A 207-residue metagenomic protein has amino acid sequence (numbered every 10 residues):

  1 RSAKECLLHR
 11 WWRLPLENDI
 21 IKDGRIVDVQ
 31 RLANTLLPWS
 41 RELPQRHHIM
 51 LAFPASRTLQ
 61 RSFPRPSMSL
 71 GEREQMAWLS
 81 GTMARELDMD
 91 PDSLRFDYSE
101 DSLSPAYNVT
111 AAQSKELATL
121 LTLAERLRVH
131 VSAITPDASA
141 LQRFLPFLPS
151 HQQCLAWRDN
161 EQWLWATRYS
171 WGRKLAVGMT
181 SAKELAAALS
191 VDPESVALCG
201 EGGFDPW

Functional and structural regions predicted by a protein language model:
R1-W207: Hydrophobic/aromatic-enriched cytosolic interaction surfaces used to assemble or bind macromolecules
